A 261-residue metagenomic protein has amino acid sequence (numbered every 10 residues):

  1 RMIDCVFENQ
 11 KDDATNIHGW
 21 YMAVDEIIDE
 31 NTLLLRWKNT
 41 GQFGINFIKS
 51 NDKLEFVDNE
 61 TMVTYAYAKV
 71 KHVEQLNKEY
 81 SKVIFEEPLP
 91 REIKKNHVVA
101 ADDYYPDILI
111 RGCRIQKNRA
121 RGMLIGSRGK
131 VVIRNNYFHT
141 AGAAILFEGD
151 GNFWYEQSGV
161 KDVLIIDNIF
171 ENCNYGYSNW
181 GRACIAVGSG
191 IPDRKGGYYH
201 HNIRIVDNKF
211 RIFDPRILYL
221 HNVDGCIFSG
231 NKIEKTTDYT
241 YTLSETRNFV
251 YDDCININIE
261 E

Functional and structural regions predicted by a protein language model:
R1, C5, D103, D107-I108 (+12 more regions): Solenoid scaffold repeats with emphasis on beta-solenoid/beta-helix
R1, D12, L109, R114-N152 (+2 more regions): Right-handed parallel beta-helix
V6, K11-I17, E26-I27, E60 (+5 more regions): Short glycine/acidic-rich loop motifs that flank beta-strands on beta-rich extracellular proteins
G19, A23-D25, F43-I45, D224-E261: Acidic, glycine- and Ser/Thr-rich low-complexity intrinsically disordered tracts in extracellular/secreted proteins
L33-F43: Short alpha-helix capping/helix-loop boundary micro-motifs
Q42-K78: Ser/Thr/Gly-rich low-complexity blocks that favor extended beta-strand/coil architectures
T64-G112, Q116-K117, L124: Small/polar beta-strand repeat architecture
